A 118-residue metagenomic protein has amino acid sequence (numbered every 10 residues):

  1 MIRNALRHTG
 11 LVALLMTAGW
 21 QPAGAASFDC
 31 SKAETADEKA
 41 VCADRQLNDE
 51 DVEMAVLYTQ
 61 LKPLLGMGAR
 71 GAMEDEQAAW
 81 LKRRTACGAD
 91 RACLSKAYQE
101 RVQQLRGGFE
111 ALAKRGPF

Functional and structural regions predicted by a protein language model:
M1-G10: Bacterial N-terminal signal peptides that target proteins for export
I2-R3, Q21-F118: N-terminal alpha-helical modules
T9-G19: Bacterial N-terminal signal peptides
